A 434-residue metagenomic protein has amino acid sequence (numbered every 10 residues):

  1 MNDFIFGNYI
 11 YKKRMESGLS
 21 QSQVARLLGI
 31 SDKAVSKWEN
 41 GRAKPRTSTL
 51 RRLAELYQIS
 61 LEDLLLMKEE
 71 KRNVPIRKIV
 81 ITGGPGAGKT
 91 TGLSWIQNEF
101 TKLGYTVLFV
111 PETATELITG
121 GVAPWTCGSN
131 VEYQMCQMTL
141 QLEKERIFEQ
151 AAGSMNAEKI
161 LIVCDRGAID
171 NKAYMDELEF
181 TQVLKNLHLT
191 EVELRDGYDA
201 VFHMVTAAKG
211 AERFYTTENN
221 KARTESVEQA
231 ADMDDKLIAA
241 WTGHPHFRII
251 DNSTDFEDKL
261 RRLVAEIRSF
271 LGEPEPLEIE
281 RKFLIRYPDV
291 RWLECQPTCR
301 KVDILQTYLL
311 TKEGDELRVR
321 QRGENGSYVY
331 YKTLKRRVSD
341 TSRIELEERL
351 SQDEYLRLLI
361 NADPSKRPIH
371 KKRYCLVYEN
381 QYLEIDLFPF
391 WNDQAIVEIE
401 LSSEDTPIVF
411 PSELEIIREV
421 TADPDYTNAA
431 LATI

Functional and structural regions predicted by a protein language model:
M1-E16: A short, Lys/Arg-rich alpha-helix, primarily the initiator
G18-N40, R52: Short alpha-helical DNA-recognition segment
S48-D63: DNA major-groove recognition helix of helix-turn-helix/homeodomain DNA-binding modules
K89: Conserved lysine of the Walker
Q97-L140: Conserved substrate/cofactor phosphate-moiety recognition/catalytic segment in nucleotide-dependent phosphotransferases
V122-A168, K172-Q182: Conserved nucleotide-sensing/catalytic segment adjacent to the nucleotide-binding pocket in NTP-handling enzymes
L178-A239: A glycine- and Lys/Arg-enriched "phosphate-lid" helix/loop adjacent to the NTP-binding pocket of small-molecule kinases
E257-D258, V264-I434: Phosphate-end processing signature that detects enzymes handling 5′-triphosphorylated RNA and polyphosphate
